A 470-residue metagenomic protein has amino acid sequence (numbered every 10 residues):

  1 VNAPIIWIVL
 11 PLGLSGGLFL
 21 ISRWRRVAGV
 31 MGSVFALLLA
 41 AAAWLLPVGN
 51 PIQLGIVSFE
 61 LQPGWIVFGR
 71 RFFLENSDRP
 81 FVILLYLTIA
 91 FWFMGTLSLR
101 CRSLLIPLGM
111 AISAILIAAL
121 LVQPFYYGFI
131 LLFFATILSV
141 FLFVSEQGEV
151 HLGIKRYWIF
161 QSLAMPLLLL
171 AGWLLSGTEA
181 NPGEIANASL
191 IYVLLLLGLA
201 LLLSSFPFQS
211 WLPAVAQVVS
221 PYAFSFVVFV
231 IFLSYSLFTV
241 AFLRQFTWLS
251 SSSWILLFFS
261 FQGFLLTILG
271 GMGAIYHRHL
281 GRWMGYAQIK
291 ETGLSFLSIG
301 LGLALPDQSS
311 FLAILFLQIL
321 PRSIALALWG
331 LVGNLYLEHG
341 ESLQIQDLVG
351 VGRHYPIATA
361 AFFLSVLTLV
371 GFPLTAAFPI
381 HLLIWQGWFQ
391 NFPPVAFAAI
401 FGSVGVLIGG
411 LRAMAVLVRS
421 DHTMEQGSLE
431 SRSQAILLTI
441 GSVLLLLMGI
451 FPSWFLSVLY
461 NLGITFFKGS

Functional and structural regions predicted by a protein language model:
V1-L10, F72-L85, P124-T136, A186-L201 (+2 more regions): Structural signature of hydrophobic alpha-helical transmembrane segments
N2-I6, G13-S98, S103-P107, Y460-F466: Transmembrane helix-loop-helix hairpins at membrane boundaries of multipass inner-membrane proteins
I21-R26, P107-I191, A200-S205, A274-Q344: Alpha-helical multi-pass transmembrane bundles of energy-transducing inner-membrane proteins
W44-I56, L87-L104, I117-I130, W173-N181 (+1 more regions): Transmembrane alpha-helix boundary signature
P63, L194-F258, G285, I357 (+3 more regions): Short helix-boundary/re-entrant hairpin motifs in multi-pass inner-membrane proteins
L243-T247, V366-I384, V443-F466: Alpha-helical transmembrane segments and their membrane-interface junctions in multi-pass membrane proteins
Q318-E341, P394-L429: Predominantly late transmembrane helices and immediately cytosolic-facing juxtamembrane segments
E341, G352-I357, G410-S470: Cytoplasmic/organellar membrane-interface segments at the starts of transmembrane helices in multi-pass inner-membrane
